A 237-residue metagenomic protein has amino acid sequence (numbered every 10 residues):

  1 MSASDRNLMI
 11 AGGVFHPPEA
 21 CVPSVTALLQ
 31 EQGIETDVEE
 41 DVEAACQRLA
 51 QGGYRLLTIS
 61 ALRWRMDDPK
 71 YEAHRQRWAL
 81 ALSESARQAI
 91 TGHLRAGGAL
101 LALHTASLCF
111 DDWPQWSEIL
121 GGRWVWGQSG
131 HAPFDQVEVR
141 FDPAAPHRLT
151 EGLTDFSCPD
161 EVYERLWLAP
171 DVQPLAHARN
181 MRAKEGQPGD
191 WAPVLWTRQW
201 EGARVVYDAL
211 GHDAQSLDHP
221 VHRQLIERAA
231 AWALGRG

Functional and structural regions predicted by a protein language model:
M1-R55: Aromatic-Pro/Gly-enriched surface loop or interdomain linker that acts as a lid/target-recognition segment
D5-N7, E31, L57, W167-G237: A glycine-centered loop/beta-turn motif at secondary-structure junctions
A11, H104, A178: Short beta-strand/turn micro-motifs composed of small residues that flank or help shape donor/cofactor-binding pockets
V14-F15, E43-A44, R63-M66, A106-F110 (+1 more regions): Solvent-exposed loop/turn segments at secondary-structure junctions within structured extracellular/periplasmic domains
L29, E118, G122-E201: Catalytic beta-strand/loop cores that center a nucleophilic Ser/Cys/Thr and support acyl-enzyme chemistry
G52-K70: Short, structured active-site "lid" loops
W64-G152: A glycine-rich, often tryptophan-bearing local segment used as a flexible ligand/cofactor-contacting loop or short
